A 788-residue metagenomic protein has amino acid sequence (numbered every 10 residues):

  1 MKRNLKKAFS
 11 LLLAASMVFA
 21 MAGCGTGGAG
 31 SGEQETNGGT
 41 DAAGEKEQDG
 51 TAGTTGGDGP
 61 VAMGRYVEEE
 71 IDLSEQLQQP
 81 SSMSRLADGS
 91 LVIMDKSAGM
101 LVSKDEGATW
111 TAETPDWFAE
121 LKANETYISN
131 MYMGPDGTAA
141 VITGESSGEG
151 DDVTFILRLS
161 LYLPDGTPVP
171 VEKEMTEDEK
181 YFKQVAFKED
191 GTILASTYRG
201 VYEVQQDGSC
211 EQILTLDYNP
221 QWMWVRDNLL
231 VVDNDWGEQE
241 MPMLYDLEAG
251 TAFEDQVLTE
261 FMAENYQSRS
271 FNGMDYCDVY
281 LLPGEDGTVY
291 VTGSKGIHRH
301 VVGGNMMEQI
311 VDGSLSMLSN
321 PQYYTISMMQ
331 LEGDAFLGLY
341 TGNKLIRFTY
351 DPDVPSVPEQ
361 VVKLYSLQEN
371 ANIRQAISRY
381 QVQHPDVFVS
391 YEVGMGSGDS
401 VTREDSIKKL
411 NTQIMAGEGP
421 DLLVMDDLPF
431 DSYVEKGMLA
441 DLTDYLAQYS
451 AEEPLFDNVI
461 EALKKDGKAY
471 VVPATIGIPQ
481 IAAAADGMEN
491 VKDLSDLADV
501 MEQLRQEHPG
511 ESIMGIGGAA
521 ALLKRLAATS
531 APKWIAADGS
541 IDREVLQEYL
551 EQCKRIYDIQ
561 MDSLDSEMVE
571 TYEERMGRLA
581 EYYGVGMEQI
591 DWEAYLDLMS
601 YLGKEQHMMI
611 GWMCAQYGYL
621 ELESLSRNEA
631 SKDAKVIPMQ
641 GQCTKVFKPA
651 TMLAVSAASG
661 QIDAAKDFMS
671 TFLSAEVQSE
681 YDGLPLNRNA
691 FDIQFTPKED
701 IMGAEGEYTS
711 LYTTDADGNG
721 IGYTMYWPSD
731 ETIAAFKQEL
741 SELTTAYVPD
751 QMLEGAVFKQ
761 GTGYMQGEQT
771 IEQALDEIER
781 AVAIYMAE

Functional and structural regions predicted by a protein language model:
G25-G99, D105, D207, Y218-D227 (+5 more regions): Conserved N-terminal structural module of periplasmic/extracytoplasmic solute-binding proteins
S103-T111, D165-P168, D207-S209, A249: Asp-box/BNR beta-propeller loop motif
Y391-L455, L598-M609, L625: Extracytoplasmic "Venus flytrap"/periplasmic binding protein-like
D427-Q480, S495-D499, A630-Q640, A654: Hinge/lid segment of periplasmic solute-binding proteins
K464-G584, A657-D663, T770: Helix-loop-helix "hinge/cap" segment bordering the ligand-binding cleft or interdomain interface
Q506-P509, S670-E705: Periplasmic-binding protein-like
I556-D667: Extracytoplasmic/periplasmic substrate-binding proteins
F647, Y708-V782, M786: C-terminal capping/gating helix-and-loop segments adjacent to ligand/active sites or protein-protein/ligand interfaces
